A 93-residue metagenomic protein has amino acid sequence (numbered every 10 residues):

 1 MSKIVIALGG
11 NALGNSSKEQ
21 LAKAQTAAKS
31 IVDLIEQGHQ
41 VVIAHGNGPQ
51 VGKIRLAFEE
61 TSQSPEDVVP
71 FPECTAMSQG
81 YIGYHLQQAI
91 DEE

Functional and structural regions predicted by a protein language model:
M1-E93: Nucleotide/pyrophosphate-binding catalytic subdomain
